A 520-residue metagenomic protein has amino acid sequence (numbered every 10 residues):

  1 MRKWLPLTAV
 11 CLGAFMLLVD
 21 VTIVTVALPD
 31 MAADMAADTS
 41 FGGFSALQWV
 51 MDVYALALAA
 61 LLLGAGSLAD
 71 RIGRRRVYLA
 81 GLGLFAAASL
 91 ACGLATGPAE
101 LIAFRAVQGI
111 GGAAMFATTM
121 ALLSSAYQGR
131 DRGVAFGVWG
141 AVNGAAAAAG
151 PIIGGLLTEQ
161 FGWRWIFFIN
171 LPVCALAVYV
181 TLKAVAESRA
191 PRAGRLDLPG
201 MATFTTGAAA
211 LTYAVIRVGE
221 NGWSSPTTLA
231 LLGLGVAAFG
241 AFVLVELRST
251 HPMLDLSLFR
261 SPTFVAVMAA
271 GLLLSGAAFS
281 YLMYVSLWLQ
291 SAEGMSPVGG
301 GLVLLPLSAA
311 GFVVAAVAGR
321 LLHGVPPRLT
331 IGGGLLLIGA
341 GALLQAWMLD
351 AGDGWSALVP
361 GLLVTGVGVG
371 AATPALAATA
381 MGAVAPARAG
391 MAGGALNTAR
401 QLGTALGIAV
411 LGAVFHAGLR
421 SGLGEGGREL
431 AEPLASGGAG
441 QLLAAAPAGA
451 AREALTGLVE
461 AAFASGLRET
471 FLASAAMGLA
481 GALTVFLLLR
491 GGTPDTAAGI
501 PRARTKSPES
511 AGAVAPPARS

Functional and structural regions predicted by a protein language model:
M1-A14, L18, Q441-S520: Transmembrane-helix exit segments and adjacent C-terminal regions of multi-pass membrane proteins
W4-A57, G162, P199-M201, T212-Y213 (+4 more regions): Transmembrane core module of solute transporters
A14, M51, A55, V134-A147 (+5 more regions): Small-residue-rich transmembrane alpha-helices and their cytosolic helix-loop interfaces in multi-pass secondary
A59, A86-A87, I110, L171-V178 (+3 more regions): Small-residue-rich packing faces within the transmembrane alpha-helices of Major Facilitator Superfamily
L61, G73-L82, T96-E100, A117-T119 (+3 more regions): C-terminal module of multi-pass small-molecule transporters
G64-G200, P226, A309, A375: Helix-loop-helix hairpins in multi-pass membrane proteins, especially solute transporters
P172-R189, G207-I216, G235-S249, A482-L489: C-terminal membrane-cytosol helix-exit motif in multi-pass small-molecule transporters
